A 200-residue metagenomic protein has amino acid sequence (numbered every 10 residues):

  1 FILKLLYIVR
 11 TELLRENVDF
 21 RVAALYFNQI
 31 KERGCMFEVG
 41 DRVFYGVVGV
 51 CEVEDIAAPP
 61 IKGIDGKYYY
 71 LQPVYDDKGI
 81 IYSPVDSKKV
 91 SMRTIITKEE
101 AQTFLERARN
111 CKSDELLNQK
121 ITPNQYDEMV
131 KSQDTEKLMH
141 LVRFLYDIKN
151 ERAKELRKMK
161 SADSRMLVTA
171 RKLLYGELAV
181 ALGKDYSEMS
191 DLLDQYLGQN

Functional and structural regions predicted by a protein language model:
F1-C35: Short, Lys/Arg-enriched N-terminal segments with co-localized hydrophobic residues within the first ~10-30 amino acids
G40-D41: Loop/turn positions that initiate beta-strands
G46-V48: Short, surface-exposed secondary-structure boundary micro-motifs
C51-V53: Conserved hydrophobic positions within beta-strands
P59-Y70: Short, solvent-exposed secondary-structure boundary/capping segments
D76-V85: A short macromolecule-binding patch
D86, V90-N200: Charge/polar-rich, low-complexity and marginally structured segments
